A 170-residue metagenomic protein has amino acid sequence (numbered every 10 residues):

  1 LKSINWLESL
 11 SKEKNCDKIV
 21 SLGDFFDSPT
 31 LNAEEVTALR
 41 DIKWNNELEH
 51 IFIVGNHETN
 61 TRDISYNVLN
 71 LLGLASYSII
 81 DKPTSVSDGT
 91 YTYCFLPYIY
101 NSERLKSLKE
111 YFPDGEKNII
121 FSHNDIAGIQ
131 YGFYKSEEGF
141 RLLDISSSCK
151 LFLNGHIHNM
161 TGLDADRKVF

Functional and structural regions predicted by a protein language model:
L1-S87, I145-C149: Core catalytic region of metal-dependent phosphoesterases/phosphodiesterases, especially metallo-beta-lactamase-like
I19, H50-F52, Y93, N118 (+2 more regions): Hydrophobic/aromatic residues located in beta-strands of well-ordered beta-sheets within soluble catalytic
F25-F26, N56-T59, I99, D125 (+1 more regions): Catalytic metal-binding/acid-base residues of hydrolase active sites
F52, G132-F170: Conserved beta-sheet core of the metallophosphoesterase superfamily
E58-D144, R167: Conserved catalytic scaffold of divalent metal-dependent phosphoesterases
